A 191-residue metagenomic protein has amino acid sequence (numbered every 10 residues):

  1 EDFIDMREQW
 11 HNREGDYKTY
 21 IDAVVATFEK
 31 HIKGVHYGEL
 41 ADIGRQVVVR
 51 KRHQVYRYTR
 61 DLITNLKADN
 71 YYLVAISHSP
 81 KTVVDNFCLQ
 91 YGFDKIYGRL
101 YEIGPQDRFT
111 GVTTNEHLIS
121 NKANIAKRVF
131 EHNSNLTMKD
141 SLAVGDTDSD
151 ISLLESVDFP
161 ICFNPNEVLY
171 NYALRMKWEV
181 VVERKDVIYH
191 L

Functional and structural regions predicted by a protein language model:
E1-N65: A metal-dependent, Asp-based hydrolase signature
G38-I43, V49-L191: C-terminal cap/substrate-recognition subdomain and adjoining C-terminal extension of metal-dependent phosphatase-like
